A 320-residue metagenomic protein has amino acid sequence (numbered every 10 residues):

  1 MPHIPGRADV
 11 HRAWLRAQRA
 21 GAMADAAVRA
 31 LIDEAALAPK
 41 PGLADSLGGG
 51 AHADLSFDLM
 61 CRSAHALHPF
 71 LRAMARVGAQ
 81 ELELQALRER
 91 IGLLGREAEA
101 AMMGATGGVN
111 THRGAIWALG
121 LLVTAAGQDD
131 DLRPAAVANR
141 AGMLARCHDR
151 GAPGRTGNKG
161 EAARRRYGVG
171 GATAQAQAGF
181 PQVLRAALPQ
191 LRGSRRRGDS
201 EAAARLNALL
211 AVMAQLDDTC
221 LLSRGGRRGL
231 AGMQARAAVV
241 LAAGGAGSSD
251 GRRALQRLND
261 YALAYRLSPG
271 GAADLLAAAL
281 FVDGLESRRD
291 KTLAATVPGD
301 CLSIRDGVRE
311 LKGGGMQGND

Functional and structural regions predicted by a protein language model:
M1-L82, R88, A126-D260, A264 (+3 more regions): Phosphate-rich cofactor/ligand-interacting catalytic cores and adjacent structured alpha/beta frameworks
L71-G127: Long, hydrophobic/aromatic-enriched structural stretches that serve as scaffold segments
G104-A105, A262, R266: Alpha-helical hydrophobic/aromatic positions enriched in membrane-embedded helices and signal peptides
R305-D320: Long, low-complexity, intrinsically disordered segments
